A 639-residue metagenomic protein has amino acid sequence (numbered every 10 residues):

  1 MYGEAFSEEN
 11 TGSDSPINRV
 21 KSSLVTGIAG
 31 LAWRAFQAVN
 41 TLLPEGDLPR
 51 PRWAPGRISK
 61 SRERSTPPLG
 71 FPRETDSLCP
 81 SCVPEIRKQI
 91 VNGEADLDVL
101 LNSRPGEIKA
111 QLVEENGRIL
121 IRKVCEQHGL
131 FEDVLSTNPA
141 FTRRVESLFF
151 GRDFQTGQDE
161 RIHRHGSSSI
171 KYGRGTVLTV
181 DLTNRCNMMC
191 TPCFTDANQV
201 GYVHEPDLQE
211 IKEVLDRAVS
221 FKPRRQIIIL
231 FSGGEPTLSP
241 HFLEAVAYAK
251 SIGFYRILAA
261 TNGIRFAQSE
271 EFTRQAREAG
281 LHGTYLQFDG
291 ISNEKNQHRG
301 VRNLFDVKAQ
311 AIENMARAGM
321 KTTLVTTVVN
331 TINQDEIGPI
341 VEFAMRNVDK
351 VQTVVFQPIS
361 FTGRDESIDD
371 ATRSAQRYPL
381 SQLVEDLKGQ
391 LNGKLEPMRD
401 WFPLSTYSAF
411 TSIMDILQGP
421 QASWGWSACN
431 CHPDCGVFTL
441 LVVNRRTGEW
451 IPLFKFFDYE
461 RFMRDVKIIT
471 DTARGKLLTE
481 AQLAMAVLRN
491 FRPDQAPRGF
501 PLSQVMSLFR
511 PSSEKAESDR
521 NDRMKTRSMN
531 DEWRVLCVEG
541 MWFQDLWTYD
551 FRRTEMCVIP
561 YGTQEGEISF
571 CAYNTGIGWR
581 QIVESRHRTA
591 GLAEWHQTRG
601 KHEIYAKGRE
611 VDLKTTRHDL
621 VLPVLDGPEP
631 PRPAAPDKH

Functional and structural regions predicted by a protein language model:
Y2-T26, G30-R50, R317-N530, A635-H639: Radical SAM enzyme [4Fe-4S]-AdoMet core and its adjacent flexible, acidic and glycine-rich loops/tails across
L48-D76, V83-T179: N-terminal [4Fe-4S]-dependent radical SAM core
S77-V83, E126, R185-D196, A572: Local cysteine-cluster metal-coordination motifs and their immediate loop/turn environment, predominantly Fe-S cluster
I86-V91, E132-T137, T195-E205, N574-E584: Iron-sulfur (Fe-S) cluster-binding segments and ferredoxin-like electron-carrier domains, especially [2Fe-2S]
I119, L130-E132, E146-Q275: Conserved alpha-helical substructure of the radical SAM core
Q199-G201, S292-H298, R364-S367: A short acidic, helix-capping loop that chelates divalent metal ions and anchors anionic groups
K212-L230, S239-P358: Radical SAM/AdoMet-radical enzyme domain recognition
V505, R510-K638: C-terminal target-recognition/interaction regions appended to catalytic cores
